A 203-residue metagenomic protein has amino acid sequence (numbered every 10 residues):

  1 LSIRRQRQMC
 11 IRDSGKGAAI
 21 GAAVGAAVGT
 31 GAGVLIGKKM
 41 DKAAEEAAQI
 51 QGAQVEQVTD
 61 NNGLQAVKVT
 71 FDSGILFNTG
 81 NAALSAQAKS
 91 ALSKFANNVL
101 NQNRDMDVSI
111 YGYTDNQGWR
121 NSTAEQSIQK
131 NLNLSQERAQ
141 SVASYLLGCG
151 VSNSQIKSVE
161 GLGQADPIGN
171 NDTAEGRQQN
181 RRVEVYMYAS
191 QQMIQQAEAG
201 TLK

Functional and structural regions predicted by a protein language model:
L1-I11: Single conserved hydrophobic/aromatic residue that forms the stacking wall/gate of nucleotide- or nucleobase-binding
C10, E56, A66-L76, D107-Y111 (+4 more regions): Soluble periplasmic/extracytoplasmic beta-strand elements of cell-envelope proteins
G15-Q65: Membrane-engaging insertion elements
A22, A26-A27, K42, E46 (+3 more regions): Extracytoplasmic/secreted proteins, especially bacterial periplasmic and envelope-associated proteins
G37-D41, N78-S90, E125, Q129-E137: Soluble non-cytosolic domains of exported or imported proteins
K42, I50-G52, N62-A66, T70-D72 (+4 more regions): Extracytoplasmic
G52, L76-G118, A143, V185 (+2 more regions): Periplasmic peptidoglycan-binding/anchoring modules of Gram-negative envelope and division proteins
T114-Q195: Periplasmic OmpA-like peptidoglycan-binding domain that tethers envelope proteins to the cell wall
